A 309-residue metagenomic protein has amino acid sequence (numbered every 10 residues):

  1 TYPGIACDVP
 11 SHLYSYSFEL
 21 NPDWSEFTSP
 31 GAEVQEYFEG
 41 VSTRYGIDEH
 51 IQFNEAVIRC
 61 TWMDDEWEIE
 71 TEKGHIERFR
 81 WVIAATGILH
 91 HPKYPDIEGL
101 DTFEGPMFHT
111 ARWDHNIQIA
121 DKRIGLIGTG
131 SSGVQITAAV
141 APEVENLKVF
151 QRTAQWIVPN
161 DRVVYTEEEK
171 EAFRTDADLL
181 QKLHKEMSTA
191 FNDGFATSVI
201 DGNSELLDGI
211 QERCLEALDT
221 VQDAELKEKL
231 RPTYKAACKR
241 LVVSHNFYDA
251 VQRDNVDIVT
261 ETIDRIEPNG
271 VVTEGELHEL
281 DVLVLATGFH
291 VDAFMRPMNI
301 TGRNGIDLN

Functional and structural regions predicted by a protein language model:
Y2-F27, A32-Q35, E167-K182: N-terminal glycine-rich dinucleotide-binding loop that anchors FAD/FMN and/or NAD(P) in oxidoreductases
Y2-S11, I97-D101, N116, V242-Y248 (+2 more regions): FAD-binding beta-loop-beta segment adjacent to the flavin cofactor pocket
N21-G40, Q52, D201-G209, K235-N246: Short beta-strand to alpha-helix junction loop
E26-H90, C214, V221-L226, R265: Feature captures the FAD/FMN-dependent oxidoreductase FAD-binding
R59-E77, E104-M107, T262-H278, L283: Conserved beta-strand-loop-beta-strand element in the redox core of flavoprotein oxidoreductases
E77, V82-T220, V256-D257, H278: Rossmann-like dinucleotide-binding core of oxidoreductases
D208-E279: Alpha/beta-hydrolase fold catalytic core
V282, A286-N309: Glycine/threonine-rich phosphate-binding loop and adjacent beta-strand/alpha-helix elements that clamp
